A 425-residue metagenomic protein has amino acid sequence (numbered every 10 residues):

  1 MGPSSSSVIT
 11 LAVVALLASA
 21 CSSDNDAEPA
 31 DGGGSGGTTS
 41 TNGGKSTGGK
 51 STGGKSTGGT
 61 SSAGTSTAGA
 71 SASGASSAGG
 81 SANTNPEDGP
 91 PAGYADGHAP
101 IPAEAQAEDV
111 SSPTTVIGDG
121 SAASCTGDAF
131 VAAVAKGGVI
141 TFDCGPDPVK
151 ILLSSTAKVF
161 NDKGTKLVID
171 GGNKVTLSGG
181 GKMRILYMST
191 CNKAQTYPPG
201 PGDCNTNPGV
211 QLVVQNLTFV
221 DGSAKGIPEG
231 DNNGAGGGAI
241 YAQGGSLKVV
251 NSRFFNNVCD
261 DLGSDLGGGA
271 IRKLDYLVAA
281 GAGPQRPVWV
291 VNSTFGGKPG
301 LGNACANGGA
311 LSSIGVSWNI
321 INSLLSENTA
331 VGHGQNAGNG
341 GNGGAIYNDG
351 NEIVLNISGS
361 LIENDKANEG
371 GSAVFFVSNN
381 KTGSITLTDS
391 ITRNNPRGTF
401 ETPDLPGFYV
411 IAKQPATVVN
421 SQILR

Functional and structural regions predicted by a protein language model:
M1-S19: Sec-dependent bacterial lipoprotein signal peptides
L16-T84: Ser/Thr-rich, Pro/Gly/Ala-heavy low-complexity intrinsically disordered linkers and tails of secreted extracellular
A82-T114: N-terminal pre-domain segments of enzymes
I117-T141: Acidic Gly/Asp/Thr-rich repetitive segments characteristic of extracellular carbohydrate-active and adhesion proteins
V131, A135-K136, L152-V168, T176-Q215 (+4 more regions): Extracellular beta-strand-rich solenoid/capping regions of secreted or surface-exposed proteins that bind or remodel
G138, V149, A157, T165-L167 (+16 more regions): The right-handed parallel beta-helix/beta-solenoid scaffold, focusing on the short coil/turn and N-cap positions
G171-K174, G209-S223, S246-D260, L277-L301 (+4 more regions): Right-handed parallel beta-helix
G179-M183, S223-G230, V258-G267, P299-G308 (+6 more regions): Short glycine/acidic-rich loop motifs that flank beta-strands on beta-rich extracellular proteins
